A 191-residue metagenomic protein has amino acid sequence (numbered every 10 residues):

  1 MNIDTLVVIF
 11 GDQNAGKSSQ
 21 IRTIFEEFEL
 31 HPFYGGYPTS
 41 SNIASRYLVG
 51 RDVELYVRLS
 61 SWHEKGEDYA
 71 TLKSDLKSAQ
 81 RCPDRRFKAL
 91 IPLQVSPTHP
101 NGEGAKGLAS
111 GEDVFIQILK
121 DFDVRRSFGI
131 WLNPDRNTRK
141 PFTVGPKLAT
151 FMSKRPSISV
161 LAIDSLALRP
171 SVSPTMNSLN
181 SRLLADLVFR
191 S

Functional and structural regions predicted by a protein language model:
M1: Pre-Walker A adenine-sensing motif
D4, A15, S19, E67 (+3 more regions): Short, well-structured alpha-helical interface segments that form or flank functional binding sites
T5-F28: Glycine-rich phosphate-binding P-loop
I9, Q20-I21, V57, S127-G129 (+1 more regions): Generic structural hydrophobic/aromatic packing signal, biased to beta-strands
F28-H31, S191: Solvent-exposed amphipathic alpha-helical surface segments
L30-N101: Conserved nucleotide-sensing/catalytic segment adjacent to the nucleotide-binding pocket in NTP-handling enzymes
F87-R190: Replace "adjacent to P-loop NTPase cores in ATP/GTP-dependent enzymes" with "adjacent to NTP-binding cores
